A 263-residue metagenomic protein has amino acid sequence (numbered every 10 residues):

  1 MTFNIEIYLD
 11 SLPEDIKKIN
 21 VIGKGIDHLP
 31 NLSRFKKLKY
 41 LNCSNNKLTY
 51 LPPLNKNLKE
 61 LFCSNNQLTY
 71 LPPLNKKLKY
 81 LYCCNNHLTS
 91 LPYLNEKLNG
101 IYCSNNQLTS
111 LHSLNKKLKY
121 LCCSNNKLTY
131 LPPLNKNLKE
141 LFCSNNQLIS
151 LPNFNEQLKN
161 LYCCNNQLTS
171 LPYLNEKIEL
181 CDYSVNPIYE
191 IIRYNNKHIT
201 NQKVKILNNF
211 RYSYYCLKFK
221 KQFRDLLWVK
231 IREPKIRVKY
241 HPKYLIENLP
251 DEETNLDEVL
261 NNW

Functional and structural regions predicted by a protein language model:
M1-K36, P187-W263: N-terminal capping/linker segments that flank leucine-rich repeat
E6-L12, P30-R34, L51, L61 (+9 more regions): Leucine-rich repeat
I16, L38, L48, L58 (+12 more regions): Conserved hydrophobic position(s) of the canonical leucine-rich repeat
I19-V21, L41-C43, L61-C63, L81-C83 (+5 more regions): Conserved hydrophobic beta-strand positions in leucine-rich repeat
L29-L32, L51-L54, L71-L74, L91-L94 (+5 more regions): Canonical leucine-rich repeat
R34-Y40, S44-Y50, K59-E60, S64: Long, compositionally biased low-complexity repeat segments characteristic of intrinsically disordered regions
S144, L151, Y162-I199: Polyanion-binding and phosphate-handling cores
